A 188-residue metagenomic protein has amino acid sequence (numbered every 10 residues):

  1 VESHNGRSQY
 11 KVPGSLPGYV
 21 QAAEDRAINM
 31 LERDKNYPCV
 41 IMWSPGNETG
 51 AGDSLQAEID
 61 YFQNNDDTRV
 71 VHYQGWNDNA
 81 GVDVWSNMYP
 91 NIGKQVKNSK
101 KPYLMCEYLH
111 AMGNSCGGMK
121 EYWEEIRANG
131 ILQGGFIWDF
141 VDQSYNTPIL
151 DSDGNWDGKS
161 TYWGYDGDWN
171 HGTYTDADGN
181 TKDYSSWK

Functional and structural regions predicted by a protein language model:
V1-V84, M88-K100: Active-site mouth of glycoside hydrolases
C39-W43, A57, Q63, K97-K188: Substrate-binding clefts and catalytic carboxylate motifs of secreted carbohydrate-active enzymes
